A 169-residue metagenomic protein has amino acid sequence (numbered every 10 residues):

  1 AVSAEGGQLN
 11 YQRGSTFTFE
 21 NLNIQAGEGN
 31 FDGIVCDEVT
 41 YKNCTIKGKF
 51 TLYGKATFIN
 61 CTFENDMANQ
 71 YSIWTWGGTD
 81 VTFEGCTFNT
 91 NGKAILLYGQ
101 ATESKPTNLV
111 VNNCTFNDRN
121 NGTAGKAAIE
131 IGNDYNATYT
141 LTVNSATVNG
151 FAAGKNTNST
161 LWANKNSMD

Functional and structural regions predicted by a protein language model:
A1-G6: Extracellular beta-sheet-rich ligand-binding/adhesion modules
G7-N23, D32-N60, E64-M67, I73-T87 (+3 more regions): Surface-exposed loop/turn motifs in large extracellular/passenger domains
T90: Nucleotide-sugar-dependent
L96: A short acidic (Asp/Glu
N156-T160: Surface-exposed intrinsically disordered loops and tails
